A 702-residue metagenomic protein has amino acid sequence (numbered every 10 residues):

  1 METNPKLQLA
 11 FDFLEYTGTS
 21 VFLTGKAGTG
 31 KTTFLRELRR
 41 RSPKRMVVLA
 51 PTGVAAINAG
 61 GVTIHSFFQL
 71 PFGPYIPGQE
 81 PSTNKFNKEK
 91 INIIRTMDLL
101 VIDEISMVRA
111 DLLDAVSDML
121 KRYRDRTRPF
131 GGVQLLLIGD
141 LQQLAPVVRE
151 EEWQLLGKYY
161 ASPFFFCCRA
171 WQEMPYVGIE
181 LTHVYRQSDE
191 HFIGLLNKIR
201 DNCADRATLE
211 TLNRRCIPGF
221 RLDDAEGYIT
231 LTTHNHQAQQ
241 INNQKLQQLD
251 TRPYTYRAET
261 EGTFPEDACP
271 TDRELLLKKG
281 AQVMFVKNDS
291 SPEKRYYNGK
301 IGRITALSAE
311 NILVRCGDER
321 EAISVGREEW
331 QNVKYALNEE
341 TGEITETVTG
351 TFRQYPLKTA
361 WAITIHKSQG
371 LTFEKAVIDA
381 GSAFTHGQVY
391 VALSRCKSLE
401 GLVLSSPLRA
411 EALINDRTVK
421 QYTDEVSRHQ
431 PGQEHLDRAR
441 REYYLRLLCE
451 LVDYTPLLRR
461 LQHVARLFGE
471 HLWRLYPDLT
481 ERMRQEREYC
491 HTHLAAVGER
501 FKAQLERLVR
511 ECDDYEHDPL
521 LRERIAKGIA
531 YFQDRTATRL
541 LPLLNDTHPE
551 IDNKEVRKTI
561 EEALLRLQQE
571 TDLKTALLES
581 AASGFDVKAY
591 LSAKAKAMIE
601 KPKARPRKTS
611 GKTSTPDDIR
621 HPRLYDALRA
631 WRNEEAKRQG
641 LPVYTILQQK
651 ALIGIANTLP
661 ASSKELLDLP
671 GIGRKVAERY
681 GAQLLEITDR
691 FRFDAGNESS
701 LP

Functional and structural regions predicted by a protein language model:
M1-K612, R674: Conserved ATP-binding/catalytic motifs of P-loop helicase motor domains
L35-R36, P670-L701: Sterile Alpha Motif
P270, G350, D618-P622, L641: Short acidic-aromatic active-site loops that bind/stabilize oxyanions
L399, S405, T658, S662 (+1 more regions): Hydrophobic alpha-helical segments
G611-L628: Intrinsic low-complexity, intrinsically disordered segments
D626-L684: Helix-hairpin-helix
